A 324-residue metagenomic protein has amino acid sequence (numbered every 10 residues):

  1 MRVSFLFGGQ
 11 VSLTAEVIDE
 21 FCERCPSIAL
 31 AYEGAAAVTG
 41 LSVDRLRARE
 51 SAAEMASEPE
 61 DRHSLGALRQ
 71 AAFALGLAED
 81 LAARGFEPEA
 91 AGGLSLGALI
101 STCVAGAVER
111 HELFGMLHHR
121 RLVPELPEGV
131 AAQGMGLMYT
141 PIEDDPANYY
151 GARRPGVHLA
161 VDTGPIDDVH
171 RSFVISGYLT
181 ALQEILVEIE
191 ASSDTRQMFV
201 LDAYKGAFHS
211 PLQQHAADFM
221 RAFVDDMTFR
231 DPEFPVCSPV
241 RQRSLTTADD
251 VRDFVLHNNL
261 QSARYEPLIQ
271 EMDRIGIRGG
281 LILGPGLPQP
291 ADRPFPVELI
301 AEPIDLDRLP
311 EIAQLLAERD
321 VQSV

Functional and structural regions predicted by a protein language model:
M1-A91: Helix-rich "cap/lid" substructures immediately adjacent to catalytic or cofactor-binding pockets
S12-A15, S101, S244-A248: Short acidic/His/Gly/Ser-rich catalytic and metal-binding motifs that mark active-site loops of diverse hydrolases
T14, G66-A91, H257-V324: Flexible, low-complexity segments
D19-P26, E79, A105-H119, F295-V297: A glycine- and small-aliphatic-rich helix-loop capping segment at beta-alpha/alpha-beta transitions that lines
E89-G97, S101, A105: Gly/Ala-rich beta-loop-alpha elbow adjacent to hydrolase catalytic centers
A105-D249: Alpha/beta catalytic cores of group-transfer enzymes, especially the acyltransferase/condensing modules of polyketide
D249-H257: Short, basic, glycine/proline-bearing loop/turn elements
